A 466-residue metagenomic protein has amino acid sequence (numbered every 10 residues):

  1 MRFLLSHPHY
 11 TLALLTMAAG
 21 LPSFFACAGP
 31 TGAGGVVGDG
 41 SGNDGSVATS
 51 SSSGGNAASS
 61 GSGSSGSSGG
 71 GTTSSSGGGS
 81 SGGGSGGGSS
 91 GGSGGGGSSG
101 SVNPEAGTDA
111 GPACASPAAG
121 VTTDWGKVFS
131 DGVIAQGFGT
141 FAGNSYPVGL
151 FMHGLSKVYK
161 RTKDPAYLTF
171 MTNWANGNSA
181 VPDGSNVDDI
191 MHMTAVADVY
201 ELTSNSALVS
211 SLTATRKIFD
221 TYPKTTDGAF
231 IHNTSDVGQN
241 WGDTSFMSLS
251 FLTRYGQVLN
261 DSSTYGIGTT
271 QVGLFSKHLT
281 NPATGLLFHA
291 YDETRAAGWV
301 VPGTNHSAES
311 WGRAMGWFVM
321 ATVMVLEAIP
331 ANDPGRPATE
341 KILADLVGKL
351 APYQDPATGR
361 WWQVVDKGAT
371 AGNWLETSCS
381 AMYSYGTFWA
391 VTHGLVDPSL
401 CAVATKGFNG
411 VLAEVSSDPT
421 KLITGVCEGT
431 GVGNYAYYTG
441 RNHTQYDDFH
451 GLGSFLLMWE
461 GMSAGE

Functional and structural regions predicted by a protein language model:
M1-A26: Sec-dependent bacterial lipoprotein signal peptides
S23-S116: Ser/Thr-rich, Pro/Gly/Ala-heavy low-complexity intrinsically disordered linkers and tails of secreted extracellular
A113-M152, S156-M171, G177, V181-A195 (+5 more regions): CBM-like carbohydrate-recognition segments
G132, K157, G177, A214 (+11 more regions): Alpha-helical scaffold segments in carbohydrate-active enzymes
L168-T169, S179-V301, N305-A308: Extended ligand-binding groove/face enriched in aromatic
S245-F246, E309-M324, A381-Y383, F455: Alpha-helical bundle segments that constitute or directly flank the non-heme di-iron/ferroxidase center
Y255-G266, V325-P337, A390-P398: Inter-helical turn/loop segments and adjacent helix faces that build the functional surface of alpha-helical bundle
W317-G368: Oxyanion-binding "anion nests"
